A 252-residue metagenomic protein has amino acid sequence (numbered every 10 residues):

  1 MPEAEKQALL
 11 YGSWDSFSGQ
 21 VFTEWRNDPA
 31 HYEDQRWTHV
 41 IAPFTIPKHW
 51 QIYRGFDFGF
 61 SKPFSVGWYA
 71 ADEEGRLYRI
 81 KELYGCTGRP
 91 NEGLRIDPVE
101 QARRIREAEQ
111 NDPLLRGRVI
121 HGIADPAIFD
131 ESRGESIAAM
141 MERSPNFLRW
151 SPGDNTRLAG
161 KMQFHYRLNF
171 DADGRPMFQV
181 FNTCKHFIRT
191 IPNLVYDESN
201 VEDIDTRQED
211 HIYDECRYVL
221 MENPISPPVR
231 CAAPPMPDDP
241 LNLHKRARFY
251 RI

Functional and structural regions predicted by a protein language model:
M1-F56: ATPase catalytic-site recognition across NTP-hydrolyzing enzymes
L10, V66, G122, I191 (+1 more regions): A residue-level signal for conserved active-site and pocket-lining positions in enzyme catalytic cores
W14, F58-F60, P126: Short, flexible loop/turn elements at secondary-structure junctions
S18, H31-Y32, K62-F64, G88-N91 (+1 more regions): Short acidic/glycine-rich loop or secondary-structure boundary segments that cap or lie
P47-A71: Gly/Thr-rich phosphate-binding beta-strand-loop-beta motif of the actin/hexokinase/Hsp70
G75-D205, P224-C231, M236, N242-I252: Mg2+-dependent endonuclease catalytic cores in nucleic-acid-processing enzymes, primarily RNase H-like
G160-F164, Y213-L220: Glycine-rich phosphate-binding/hydrolytic loop that grips phosphoryl groups
D205-H211, C216, P224: Extracellular low-complexity, Gly/Ser/Thr-rich intrinsically disordered linkers and protease-sensitive activation/hinge
